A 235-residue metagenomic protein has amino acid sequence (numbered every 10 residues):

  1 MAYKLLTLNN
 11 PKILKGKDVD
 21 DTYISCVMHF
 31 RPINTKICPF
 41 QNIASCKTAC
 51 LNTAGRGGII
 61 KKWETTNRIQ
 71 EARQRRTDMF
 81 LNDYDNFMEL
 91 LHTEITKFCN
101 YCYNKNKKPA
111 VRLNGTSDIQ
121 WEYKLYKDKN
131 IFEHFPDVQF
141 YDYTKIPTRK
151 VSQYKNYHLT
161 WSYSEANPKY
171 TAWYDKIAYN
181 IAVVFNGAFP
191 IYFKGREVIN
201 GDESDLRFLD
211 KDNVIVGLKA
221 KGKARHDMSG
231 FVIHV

Functional and structural regions predicted by a protein language model:
M1-V235: Class I S-adenosyl-L-methionine
